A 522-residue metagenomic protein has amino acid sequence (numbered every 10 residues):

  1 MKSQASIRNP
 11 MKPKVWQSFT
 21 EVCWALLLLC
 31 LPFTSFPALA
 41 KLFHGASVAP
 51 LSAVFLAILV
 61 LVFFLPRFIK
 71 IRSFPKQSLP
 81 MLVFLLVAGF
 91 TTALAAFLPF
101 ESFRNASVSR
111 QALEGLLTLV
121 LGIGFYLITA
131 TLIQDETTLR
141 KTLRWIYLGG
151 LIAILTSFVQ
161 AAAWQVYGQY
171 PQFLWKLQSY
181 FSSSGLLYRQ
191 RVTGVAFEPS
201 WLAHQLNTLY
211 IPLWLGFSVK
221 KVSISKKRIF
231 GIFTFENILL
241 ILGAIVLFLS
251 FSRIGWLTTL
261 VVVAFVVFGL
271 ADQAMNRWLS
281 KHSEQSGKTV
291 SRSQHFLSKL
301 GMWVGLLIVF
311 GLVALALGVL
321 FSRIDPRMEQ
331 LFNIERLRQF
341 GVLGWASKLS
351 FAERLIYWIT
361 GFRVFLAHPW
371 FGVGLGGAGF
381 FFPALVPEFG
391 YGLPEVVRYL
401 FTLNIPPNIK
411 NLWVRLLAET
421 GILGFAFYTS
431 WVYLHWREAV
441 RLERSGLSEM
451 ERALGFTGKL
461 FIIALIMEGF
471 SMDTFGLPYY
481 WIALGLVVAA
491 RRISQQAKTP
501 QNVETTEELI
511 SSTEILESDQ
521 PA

Functional and structural regions predicted by a protein language model:
M1-E101, Q134-R140, R144, Q169-L174 (+4 more regions): Transmembrane signal-anchor hairpin modules in multi-pass inner-membrane enzymes, especially those that act on
K2, L85-G89, L119-I128, R140-S286 (+5 more regions): Alpha-helical transmembrane segments of multi-pass inner-membrane proteins
L29-L42, L249-F251, G255, N411-T420 (+1 more regions): Membrane helix-loop boundary segments at the extracytoplasmic
S35-L42, R104-N105, Y180-V195, I356 (+1 more regions): Juxtamembrane membrane-water interface segments that cap and precede transmembrane helices
A49-I58, F103-T131, G150: Aromatic-anchored transmembrane helix interface
L155, A161-Q165, V266-W345, R363-A367 (+3 more regions): A membrane-periplasm/extracellular boundary helix in multi-pass inner-membrane enzymes that assemble envelope glycans
F268-L270, N408, E419-I463: Hydrophobic transmembrane alpha-helices and their immediate junctions
G344-I359, R363, A367, F371-T420 (+1 more regions): Long extracytoplasmic/lumenal interhelical loops at the membrane interface of multi-pass membrane proteins
